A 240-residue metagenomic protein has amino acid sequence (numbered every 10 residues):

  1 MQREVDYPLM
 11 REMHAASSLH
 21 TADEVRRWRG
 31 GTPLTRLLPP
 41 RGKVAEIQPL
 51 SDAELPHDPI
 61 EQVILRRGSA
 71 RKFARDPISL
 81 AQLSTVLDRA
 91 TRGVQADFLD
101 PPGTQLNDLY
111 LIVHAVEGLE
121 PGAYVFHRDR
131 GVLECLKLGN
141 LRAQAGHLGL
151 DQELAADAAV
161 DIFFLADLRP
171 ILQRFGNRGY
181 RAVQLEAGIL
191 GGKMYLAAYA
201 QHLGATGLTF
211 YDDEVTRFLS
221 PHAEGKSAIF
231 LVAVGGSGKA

Functional and structural regions predicted by a protein language model:
M1-A187, Q201, L208-A240: N-terminal accessory segments that position/regulate proteins before the catalytic core
G192-K193, A197-Q201: Mature, solvent-exposed C-terminal subdomains and processed small-chain segments of exported/organellar
